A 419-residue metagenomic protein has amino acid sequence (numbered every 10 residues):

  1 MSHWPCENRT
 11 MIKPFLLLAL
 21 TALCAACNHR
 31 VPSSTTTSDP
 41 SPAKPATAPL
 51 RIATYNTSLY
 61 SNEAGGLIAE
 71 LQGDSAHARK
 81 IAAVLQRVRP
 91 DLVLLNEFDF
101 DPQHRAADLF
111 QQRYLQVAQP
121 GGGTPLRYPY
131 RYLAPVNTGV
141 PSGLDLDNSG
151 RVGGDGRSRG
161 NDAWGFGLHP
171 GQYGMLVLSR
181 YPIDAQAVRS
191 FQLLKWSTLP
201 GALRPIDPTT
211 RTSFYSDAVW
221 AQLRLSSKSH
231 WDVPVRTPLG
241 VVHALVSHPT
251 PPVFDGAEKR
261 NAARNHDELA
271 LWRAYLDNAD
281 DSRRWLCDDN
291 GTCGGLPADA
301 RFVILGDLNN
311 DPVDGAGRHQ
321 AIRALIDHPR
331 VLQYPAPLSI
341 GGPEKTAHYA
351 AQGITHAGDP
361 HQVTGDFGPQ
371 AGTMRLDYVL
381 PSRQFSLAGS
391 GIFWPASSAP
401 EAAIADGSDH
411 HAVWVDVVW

Functional and structural regions predicted by a protein language model:
E7, C27-V177, L203-L223, P238-V242 (+5 more regions): N-terminal, active-site-proximal structural segment of metallo-dependent hydrolase catalytic domains
N8-L16: Bacterial N-terminal signal peptides that target proteins for export
L17-A25: Bacterial N-terminal signal peptides
Q86-P90, F98-Q103, Q111-Q119, V136 (+6 more regions): Sec-exported extracytoplasmic/periplasmic mature domains
P182-P200, P234-V235, N261-I304, L308-W419: Metal-dependent phosphoester-hydrolase catalytic domains
R224-K228: Transmembrane beta-barrel outer-membrane domains
A244, P249-P251, K259-N265: Glycine-rich, aromatic-lined ligand/substrate-binding cores of catalytic and carbohydrate-binding domains
